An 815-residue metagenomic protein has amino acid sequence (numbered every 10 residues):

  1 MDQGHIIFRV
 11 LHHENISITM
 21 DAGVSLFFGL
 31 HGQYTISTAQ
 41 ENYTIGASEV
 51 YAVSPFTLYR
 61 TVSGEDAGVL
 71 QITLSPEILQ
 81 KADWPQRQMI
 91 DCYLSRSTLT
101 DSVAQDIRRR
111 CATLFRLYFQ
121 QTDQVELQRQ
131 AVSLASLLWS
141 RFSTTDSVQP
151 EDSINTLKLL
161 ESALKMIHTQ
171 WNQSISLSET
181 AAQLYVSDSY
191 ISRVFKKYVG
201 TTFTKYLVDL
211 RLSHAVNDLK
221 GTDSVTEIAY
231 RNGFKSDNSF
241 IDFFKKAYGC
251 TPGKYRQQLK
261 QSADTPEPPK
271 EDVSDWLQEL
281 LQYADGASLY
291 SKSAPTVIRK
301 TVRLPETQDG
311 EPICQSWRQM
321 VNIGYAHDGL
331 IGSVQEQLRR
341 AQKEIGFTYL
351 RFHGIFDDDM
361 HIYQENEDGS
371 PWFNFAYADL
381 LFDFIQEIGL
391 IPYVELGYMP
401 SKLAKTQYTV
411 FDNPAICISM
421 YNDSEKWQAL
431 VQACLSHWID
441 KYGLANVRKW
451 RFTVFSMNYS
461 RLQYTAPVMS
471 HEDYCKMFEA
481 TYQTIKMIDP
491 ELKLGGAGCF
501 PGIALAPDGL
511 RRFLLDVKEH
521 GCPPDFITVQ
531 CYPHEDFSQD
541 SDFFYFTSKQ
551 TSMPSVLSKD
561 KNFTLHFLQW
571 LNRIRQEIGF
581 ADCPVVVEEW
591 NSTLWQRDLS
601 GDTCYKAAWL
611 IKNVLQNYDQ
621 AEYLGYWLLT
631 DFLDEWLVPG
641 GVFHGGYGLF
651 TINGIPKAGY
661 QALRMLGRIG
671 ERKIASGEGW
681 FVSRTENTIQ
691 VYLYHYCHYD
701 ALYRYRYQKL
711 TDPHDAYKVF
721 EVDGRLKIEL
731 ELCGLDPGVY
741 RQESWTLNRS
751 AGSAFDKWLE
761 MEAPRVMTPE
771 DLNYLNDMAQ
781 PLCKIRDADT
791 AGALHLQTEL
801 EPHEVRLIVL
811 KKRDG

Functional and structural regions predicted by a protein language model:
M1-H5, T57-T122, A135-D146: A hydrophobic/aromatic-rich effector-binding and dimerization subdomain of bacterial HTH-type transcriptional regulators
M1-T44, S239: Generic protein-terminus/edge-of-domain signal
Q40-P55: Short acidic-glycine-tyrosine-enriched beta hairpin
Y93-S102, Q120-L127, S136-K165, T169 (+2 more regions): Short, Lys/Arg-enriched, Trp-marked, Pro/Gly-tolerant hinge/linker segments that flank
I154, L207-K220, K254-P269: Short, basic, alpha-helical segments at the C-terminal edge of helix-turn-helix-like DNA-binding modules
M166-H168, Q173-L210, A229-T251: Basic/polar phosphate-binding segments, predominantly the helix-turn-helix DNA-binding elements of transcriptional
S239, K254-E395, K402, T406-R451 (+5 more regions): Non-catalytic accessory regions flanking glycosidase/transglycosidase catalytic cores in CAZymes
S470-Q616, Q620, V642: Noncatalytic carbohydrate-binding groove/subsite architecture in carbohydrate-active enzymes
